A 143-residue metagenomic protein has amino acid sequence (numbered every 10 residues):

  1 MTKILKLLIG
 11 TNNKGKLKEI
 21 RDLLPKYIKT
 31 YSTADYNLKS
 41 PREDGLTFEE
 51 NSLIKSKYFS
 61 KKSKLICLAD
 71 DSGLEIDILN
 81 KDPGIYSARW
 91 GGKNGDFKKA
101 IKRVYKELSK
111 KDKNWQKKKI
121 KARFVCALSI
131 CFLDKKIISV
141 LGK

Functional and structural regions predicted by a protein language model:
T2-G10, K14-K143: Anionic-ligand binding patches
